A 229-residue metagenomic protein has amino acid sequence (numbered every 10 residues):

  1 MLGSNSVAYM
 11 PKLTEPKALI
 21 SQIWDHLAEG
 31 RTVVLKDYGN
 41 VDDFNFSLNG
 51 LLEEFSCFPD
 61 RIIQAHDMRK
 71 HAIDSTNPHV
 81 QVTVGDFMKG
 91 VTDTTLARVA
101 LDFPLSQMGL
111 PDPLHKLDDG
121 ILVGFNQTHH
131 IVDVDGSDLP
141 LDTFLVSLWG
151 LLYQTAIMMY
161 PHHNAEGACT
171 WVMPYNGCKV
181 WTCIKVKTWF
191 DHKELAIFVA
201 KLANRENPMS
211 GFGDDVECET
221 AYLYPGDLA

Functional and structural regions predicted by a protein language model:
M1-L228: N-terminal accessory scaffold of Fe(II)-dependent oxygenases
